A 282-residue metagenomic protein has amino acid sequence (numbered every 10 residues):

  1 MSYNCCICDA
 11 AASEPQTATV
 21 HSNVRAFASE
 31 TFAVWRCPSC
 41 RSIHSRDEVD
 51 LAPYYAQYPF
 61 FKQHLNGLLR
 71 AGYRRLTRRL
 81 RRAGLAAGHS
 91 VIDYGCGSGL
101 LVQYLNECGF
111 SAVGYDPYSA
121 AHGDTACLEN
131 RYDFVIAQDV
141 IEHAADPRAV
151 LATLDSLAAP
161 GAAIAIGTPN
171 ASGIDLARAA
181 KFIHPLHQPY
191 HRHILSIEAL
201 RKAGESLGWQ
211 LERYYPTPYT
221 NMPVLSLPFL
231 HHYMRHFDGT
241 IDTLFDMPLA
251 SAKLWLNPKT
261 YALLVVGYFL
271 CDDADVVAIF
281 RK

Functional and structural regions predicted by a protein language model:
M1-Q138, P147-T153, Y215-T217, F229 (+3 more regions): Conserved N-terminal segment of class I S-adenosyl-L-methionine
A112, I164-I166: Hydrophobic/aromatic residues located in beta-strands of well-ordered beta-sheets within soluble catalytic
D139, H143, H191: Histidine-centered divalent metal-coordination motifs
A158-I164: Short glycine-dipeptide loop
I166-H193, E198-A203, Y219: Short, glycine-/aromatic-enriched active-site segment of Class I SAM-dependent methyltransferases
E198-H232: Substrate-binding/catalytic lobe of Class I Rossmann-like enzymes that use SAM or dcSAM, i.e., the mid-to-C-terminal
F280-K282: C-terminal beta-strand of the catalytic ATP-binding
